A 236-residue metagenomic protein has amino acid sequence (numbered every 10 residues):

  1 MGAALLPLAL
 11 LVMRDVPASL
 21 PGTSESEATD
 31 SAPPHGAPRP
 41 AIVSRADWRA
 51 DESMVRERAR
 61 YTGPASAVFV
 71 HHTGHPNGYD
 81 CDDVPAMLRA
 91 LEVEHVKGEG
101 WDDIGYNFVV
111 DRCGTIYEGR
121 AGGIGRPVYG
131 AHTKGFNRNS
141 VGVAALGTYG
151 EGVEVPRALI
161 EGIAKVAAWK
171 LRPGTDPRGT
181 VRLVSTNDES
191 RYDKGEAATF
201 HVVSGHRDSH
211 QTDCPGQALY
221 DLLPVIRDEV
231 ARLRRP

Functional and structural regions predicted by a protein language model:
M1-T62, A67-F69, T73, R112-G123 (+2 more regions): Basic/polar, cationic surfaces and motifs that engage anionic cell-wall and phosphate/carboxylate ligands
M54, Y61-G100: Active-site acidic/histidine clusters and adjacent loop/turn architecture that either coordinate catalytic ions
D103-G105: Short secondary-structure junction motifs
H132: Short glycine-biased active-site loop of nucleotidyltransferases that positions the nucleotide triphosphate and helps
